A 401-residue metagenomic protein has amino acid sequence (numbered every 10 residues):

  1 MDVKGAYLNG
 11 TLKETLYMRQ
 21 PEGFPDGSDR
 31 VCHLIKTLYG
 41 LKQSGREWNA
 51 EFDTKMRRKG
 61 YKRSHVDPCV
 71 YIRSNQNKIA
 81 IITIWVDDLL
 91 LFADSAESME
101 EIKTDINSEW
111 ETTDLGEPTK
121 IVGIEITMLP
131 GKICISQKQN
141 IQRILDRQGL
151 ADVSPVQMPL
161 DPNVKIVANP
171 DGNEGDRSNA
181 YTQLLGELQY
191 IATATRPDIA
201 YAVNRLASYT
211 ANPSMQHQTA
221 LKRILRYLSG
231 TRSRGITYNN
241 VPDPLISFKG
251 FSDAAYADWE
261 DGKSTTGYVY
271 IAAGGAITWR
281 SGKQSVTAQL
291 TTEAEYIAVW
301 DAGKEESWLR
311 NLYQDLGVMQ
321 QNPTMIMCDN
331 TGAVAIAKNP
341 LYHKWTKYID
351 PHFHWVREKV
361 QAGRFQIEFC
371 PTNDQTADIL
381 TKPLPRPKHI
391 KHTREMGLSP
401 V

Functional and structural regions predicted by a protein language model:
M1-T83, D88-E111: Metal/cofactor- and membrane transport-associated sequence elements
D2, M18, G40, F52 (+23 more regions): Mobile genetic element proteins and their domesticated derivatives, centered on retroelements and DNA transposons
D2, Y17, T119-K120, M158-P159 (+4 more regions): Beta-strand segments within the central parallel beta-sheet cores of soluble alpha/beta enzyme folds
V3-T11, L89, A254-G262, G332-V334: Short acidic, Gly/Ser-rich segments with clustered Asp/Glu that frequently serve as metal-coordination loops in enzyme
L38, L115-I236, P371, I379-T381: C-terminal reverse transcriptase regions that engage the nucleic-acid substrate
K120, Y209, L245-S247, G282-V401: RNase H-like nuclease module associated with reverse transcription
L188, G250-T292: RNase H-like nuclease fold core
R226-S252, V318-Q320: Structured nucleic-acid-interacting core domains from mobile-element enzymes and related host factors, especially RNase
